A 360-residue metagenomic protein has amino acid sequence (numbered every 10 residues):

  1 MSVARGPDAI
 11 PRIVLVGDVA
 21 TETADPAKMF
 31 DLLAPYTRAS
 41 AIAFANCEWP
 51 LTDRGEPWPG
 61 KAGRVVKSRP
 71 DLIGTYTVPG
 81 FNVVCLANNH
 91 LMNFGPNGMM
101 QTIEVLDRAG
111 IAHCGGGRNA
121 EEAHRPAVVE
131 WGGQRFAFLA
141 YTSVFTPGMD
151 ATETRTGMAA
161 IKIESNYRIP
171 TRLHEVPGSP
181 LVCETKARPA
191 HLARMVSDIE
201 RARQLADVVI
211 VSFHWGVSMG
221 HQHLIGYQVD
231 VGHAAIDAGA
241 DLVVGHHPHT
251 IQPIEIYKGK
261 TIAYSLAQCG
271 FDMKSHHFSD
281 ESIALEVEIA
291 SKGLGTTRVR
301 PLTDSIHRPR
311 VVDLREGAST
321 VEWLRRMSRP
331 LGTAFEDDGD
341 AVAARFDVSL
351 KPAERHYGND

Functional and structural regions predicted by a protein language model:
M1-D360: Acidic, metal/ion-coordinating pockets
